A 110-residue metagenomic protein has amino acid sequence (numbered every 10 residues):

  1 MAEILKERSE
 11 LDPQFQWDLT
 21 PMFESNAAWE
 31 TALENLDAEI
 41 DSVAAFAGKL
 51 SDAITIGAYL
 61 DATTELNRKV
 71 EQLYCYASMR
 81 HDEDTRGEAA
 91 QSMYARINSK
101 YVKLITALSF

Functional and structural regions predicted by a protein language model:
M1-F110: N-terminal helix-rich structural modules
